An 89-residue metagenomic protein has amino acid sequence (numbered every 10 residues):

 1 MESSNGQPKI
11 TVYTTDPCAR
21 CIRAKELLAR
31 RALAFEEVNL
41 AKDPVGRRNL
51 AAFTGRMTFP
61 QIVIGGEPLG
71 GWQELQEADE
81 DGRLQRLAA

Functional and structural regions predicted by a protein language model:
E2-A34: Local sequence-structure signature of Cys/Sec-based thiol-disulfide redox active-site neighborhoods
A19, V45, G70: Short alpha-helical
R23, L27, R31-A32, F53 (+3 more regions): Non-catalytic interaction surface on structured domains
F35-E37, P68: Conserved beta-strand scaffold positions in the cores of enzyme catalytic domains, especially in NTP/NDP-utilizing
N39-M57, R83-L87: Thioredoxin-like thiol-disulfide oxidoreductase module
T54-V63, Q73: Structural micro-motif
I64-A89: Non-catalytic, surface beta->alpha helical segment in thiol-disulfide oxidoreductase systems
